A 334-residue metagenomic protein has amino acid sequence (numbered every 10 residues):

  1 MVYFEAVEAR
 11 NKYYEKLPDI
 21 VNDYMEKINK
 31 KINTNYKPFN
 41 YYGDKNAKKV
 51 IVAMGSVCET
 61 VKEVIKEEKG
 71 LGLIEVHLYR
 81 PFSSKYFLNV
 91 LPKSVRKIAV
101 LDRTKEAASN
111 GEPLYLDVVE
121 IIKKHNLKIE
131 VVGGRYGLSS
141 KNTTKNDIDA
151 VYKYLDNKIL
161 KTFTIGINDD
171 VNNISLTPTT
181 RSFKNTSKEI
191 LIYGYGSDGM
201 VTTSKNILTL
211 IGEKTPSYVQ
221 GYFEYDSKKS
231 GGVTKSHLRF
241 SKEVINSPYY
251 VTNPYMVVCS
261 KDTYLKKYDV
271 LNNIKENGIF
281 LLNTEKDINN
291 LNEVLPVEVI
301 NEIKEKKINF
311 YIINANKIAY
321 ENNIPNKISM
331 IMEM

Functional and structural regions predicted by a protein language model:
M1-Y41: Conformationally flexible catalytic loops at phosphate/diphosphate-handling active centers
D23, E63-L73, K123-K124, L210-P216: Short helix-loop-beta junction
E26-K49, I174-S187: Glycine-/acidic-rich phosphate or pyrophosphate-binding loops and their flanking alpha/beta elements
N46-K69, F82-F87: Redox- and metal-dependent alpha/beta enzyme cores, enriched for Fe-S-associated oxidoreductases and cofactor-handling
E63-K66, F82-K93, E112-P113, S140-D149 (+2 more regions): Short glycine/threonine-rich loop-to-helix capping motif typified by GTGT followed within a few residues by an Asp-Pro
I74-P81, G133-G137: Short beta->alpha junction loops
P81-F82, Y86, S94-K97, L101-E112 (+3 more regions): Active-site cofactor/cluster-binding pocket
K97-S182, N309-M334: Peripheral docking tails and interdomain loops at the edges of cofactor- or intermediate-handling domains
